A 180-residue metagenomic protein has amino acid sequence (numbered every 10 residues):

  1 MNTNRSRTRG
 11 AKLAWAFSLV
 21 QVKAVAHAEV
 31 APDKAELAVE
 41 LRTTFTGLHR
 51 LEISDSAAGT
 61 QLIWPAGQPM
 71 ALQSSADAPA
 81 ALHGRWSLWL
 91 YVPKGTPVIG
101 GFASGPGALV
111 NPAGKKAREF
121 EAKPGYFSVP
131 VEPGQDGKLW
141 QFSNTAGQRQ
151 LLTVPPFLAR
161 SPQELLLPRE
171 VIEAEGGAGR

Functional and structural regions predicted by a protein language model:
M1-R180: Acidic, Ser/Thr/Pro
